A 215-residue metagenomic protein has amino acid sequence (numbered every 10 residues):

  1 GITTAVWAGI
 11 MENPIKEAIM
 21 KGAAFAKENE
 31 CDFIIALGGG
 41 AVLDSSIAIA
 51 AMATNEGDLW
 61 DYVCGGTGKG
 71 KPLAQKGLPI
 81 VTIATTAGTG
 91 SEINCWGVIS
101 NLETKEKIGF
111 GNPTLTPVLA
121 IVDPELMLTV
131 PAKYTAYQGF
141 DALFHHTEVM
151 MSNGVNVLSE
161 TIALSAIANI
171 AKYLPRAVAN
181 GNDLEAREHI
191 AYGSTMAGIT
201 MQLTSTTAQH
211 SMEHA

Functional and structural regions predicted by a protein language model:
G1: Small-residue-rich anion-binding loops in enzyme active sites
A5-A8, I34-L37, G198-T200: Short glycine-rich or small-residue beta-strand-to-loop segments that form or flank ligand, phosphate, metal/Fe-S
V6-K16: Short beta->alpha junction loops
I10-M11, L37-G39, T204-Q209: Active-site nucleophile and cofactor-binding loops and adjacent substrate-binding regions of central metabolic enzymes
I19-V122: Glycine/threonine-rich beta-strand-loop-alpha-helix active-site module that forms ligand/phosphate-binding
W96-T204: Carboxylate- and glycine-rich phosphate/diphosphate-binding segment that chelates Mg2+/Mn2+
H214-A215: Catalytic phosphate/nucleotide-handling subdomain of diverse soluble enzymes
